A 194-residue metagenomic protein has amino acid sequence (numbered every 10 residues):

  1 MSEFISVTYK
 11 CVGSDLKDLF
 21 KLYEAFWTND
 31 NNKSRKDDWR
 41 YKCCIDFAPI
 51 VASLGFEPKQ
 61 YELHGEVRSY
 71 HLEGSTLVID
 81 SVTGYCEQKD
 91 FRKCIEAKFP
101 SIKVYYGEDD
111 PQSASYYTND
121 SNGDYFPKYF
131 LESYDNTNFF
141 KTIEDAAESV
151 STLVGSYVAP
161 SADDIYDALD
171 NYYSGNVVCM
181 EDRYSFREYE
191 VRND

Functional and structural regions predicted by a protein language model:
M1-K33, R192-D194: Short, extreme N-terminal segment that most often corresponds to the first beta-strand
C11-D18, D38, P49-F56: A contiguous, well-structured "functional interface" segment within a domain
F26-S34, A97-V104: A common structural junction motif
S34-Y41: Pyridoxal 5′-phosphate
A48-D194: Charged interaction segments
